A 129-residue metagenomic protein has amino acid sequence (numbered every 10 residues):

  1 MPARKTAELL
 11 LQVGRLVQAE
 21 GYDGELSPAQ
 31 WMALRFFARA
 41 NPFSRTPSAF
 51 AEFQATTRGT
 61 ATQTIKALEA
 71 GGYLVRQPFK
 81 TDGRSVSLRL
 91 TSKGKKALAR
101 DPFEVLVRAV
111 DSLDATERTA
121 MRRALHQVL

Functional and structural regions predicted by a protein language model:
M1-P28, G71, L90: N-terminal leader segment of winged-helix/HTH proteins
K5, Q12, M32-F36, K96: Pre-recognition alpha-helix immediately N-terminal to the DNA-recognition helix within helix-turn-helix or winged-helix
A7-L11, T119-H126: Amphipathic alpha-helical segments that line or abut small-molecule/effector binding pockets and mediate allosteric
L10-V13, V17-E20, Q54, A97 (+2 more regions): Alpha-helical linker/hinge and terminal dimerization helices associated with HTH transcriptional regulators
R15-T57: N-terminal helix-turn-helix DNA-binding core of bacterial DNA-binding proteins
P47, I65-K66: Short, hydrophobic-biased segments on the C-terminal half of alpha helices that form "recognition helices"
K66-T119, R123: Charged, amphipathic alpha-helical coiled-coil/dimerization segments
